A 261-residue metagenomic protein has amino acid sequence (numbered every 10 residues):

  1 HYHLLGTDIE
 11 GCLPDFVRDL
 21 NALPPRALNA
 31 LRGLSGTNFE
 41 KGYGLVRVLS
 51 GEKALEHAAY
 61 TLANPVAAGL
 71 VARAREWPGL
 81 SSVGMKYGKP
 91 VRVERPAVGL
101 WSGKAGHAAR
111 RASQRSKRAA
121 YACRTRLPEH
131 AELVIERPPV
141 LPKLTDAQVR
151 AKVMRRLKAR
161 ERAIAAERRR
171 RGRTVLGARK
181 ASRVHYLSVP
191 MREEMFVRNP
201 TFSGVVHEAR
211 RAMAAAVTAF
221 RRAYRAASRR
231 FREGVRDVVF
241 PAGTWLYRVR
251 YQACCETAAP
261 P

Functional and structural regions predicted by a protein language model:
H1-D15, L20: Histidine-centered divalent-metal-coordination microenvironment in nucleic-acid enzymes
C12, C123, C254-C255: Generic recognition of cysteine residues
D15, A22, R26, E56 (+4 more regions): Charged/polar, solvent-exposed surface patches and flexible loops
V17-K89: Basic nucleic-acid-binding interfaces
V17-R18, R26, A59, E76 (+11 more regions): Alpha-helix boundary/interfacial micro-motifs
S50-G51, T145-V149, T257: Intrinsic-disorder/low-complexity, polar/charged segments
A68-A214: Helix-loop elements that line ligand-binding/catalytic pockets
R173-P261: C-terminal non-catalytic accessory extensions
